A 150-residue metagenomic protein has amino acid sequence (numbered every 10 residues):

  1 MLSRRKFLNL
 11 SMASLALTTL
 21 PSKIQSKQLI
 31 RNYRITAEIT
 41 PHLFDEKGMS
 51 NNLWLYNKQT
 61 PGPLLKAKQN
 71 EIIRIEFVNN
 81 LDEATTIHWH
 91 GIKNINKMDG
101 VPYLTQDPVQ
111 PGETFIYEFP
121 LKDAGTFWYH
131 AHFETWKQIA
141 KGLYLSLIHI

Functional and structural regions predicted by a protein language model:
L2-I116: N-terminal, post-signal-peptide metal-ligating segments of extracellular/periplasmic oxidoreductases, dominated by
Y117-K122: Short, hydrophobic beta-strand segments
A124-T126: Extracellular Ig-like/FN3 beta-sandwich strand-entry sites
H132-E134: Beta-strand-rich extracellular modules
K137: A short alpha->loop->secondary-structure connector
A140-L143: Extracellular and select intracellular beta-sandwich modules with Ser/Thr-enriched, small-residue motifs on
I148-I150: Conserved small/polar residues in nucleotide/adenosyl-binding loops
